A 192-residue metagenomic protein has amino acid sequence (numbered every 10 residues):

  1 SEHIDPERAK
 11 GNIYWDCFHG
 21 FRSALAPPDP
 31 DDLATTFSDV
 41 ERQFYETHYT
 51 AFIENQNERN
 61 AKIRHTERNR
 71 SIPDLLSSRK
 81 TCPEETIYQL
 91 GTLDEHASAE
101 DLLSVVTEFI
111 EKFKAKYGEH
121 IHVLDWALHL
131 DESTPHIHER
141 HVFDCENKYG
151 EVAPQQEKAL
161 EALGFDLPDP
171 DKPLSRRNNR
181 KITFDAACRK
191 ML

Functional and structural regions predicted by a protein language model:
S1-L192: N-terminal nicking endonuclease/strand-transfer module with a His-rich metal-binding environment and a catalytic Tyr
